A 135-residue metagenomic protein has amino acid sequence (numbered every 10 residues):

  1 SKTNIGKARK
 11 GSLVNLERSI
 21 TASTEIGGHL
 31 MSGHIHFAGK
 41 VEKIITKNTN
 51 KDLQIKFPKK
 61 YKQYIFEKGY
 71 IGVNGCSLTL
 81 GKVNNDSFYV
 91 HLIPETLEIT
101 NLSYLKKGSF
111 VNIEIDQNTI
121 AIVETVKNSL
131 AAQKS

Functional and structural regions predicted by a protein language model:
S1-S135: Conserved loop->alpha-helix
